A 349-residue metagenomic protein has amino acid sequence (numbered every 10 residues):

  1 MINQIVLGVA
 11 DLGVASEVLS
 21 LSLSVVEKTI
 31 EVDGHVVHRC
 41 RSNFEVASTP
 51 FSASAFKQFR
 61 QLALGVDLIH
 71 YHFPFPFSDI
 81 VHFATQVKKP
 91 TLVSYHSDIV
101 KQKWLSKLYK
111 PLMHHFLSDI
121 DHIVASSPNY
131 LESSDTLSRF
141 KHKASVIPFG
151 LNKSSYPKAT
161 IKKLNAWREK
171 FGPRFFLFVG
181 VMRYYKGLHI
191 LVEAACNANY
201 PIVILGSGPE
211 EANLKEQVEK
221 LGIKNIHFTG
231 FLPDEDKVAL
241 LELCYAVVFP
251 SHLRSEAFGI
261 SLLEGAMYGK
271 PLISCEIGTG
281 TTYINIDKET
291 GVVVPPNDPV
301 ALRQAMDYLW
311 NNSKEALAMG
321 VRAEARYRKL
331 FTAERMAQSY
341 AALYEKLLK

Functional and structural regions predicted by a protein language model:
M1-V25, E31-D33, S118, H122 (+1 more regions): N-terminal subdomain of nucleotide-sugar transferases
Y71-S78: Short His-centered aromatic/hydrophobic patch
S118-Y156: A short, active-site helix/loop in glycosyltransferases that binds the activated sugar's phosphate group
R174-N197, P209-K215, V300, Q338: A conserved mid-protein helix/loop that constitutes part of the nucleotide-sugar donor-binding site
F176, E242-A257, K270: Acidic donor-binding loop of glycosyltransferase active sites
K215-E235: Nucleotide-activated donor-binding/catalytic signature segment of Leloir-type glycosyltransferases, i.e., the conserved
M267, P271-C275, N285: Short hydrophobic beta-strand element within catalytic cores of glycosyltransferases and related nucleotide-activated
I286-P299, M306-S313: Conserved acidic donor-binding segment of nucleotide-sugar-dependent glycosyltransferases
